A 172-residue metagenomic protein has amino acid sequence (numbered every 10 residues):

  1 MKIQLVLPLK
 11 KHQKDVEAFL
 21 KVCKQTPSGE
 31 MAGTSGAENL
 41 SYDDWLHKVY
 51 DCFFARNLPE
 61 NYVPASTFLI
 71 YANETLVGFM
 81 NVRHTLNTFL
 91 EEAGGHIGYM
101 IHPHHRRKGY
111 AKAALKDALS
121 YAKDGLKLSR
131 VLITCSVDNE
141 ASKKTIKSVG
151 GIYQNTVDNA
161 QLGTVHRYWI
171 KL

Functional and structural regions predicted by a protein language model:
M1-H96, L162-L172: GNAT-family acyltransferases
D15, A114, A141: Charged catalytic carboxylate motif
T85-N87, H104, D138: Short coil/turn motifs at secondary-structure junctions
G98-I101, R107-Y121, K144-S148: Conserved acetyl-CoA-binding loop-helix of GNAT-fold acetyltransferases
R106, I133-K143: Conserved beta-strand-loop-alpha-helix junction that forms the acyl-donor binding cleft
D124-T134: Conserved GNAT acetyl-CoA-binding A-motif
L126, S148-V149: Structural motif
T134, G150-R167: Conserved catalytic-core motifs of GNAT/GCN5-like acyltransferases
